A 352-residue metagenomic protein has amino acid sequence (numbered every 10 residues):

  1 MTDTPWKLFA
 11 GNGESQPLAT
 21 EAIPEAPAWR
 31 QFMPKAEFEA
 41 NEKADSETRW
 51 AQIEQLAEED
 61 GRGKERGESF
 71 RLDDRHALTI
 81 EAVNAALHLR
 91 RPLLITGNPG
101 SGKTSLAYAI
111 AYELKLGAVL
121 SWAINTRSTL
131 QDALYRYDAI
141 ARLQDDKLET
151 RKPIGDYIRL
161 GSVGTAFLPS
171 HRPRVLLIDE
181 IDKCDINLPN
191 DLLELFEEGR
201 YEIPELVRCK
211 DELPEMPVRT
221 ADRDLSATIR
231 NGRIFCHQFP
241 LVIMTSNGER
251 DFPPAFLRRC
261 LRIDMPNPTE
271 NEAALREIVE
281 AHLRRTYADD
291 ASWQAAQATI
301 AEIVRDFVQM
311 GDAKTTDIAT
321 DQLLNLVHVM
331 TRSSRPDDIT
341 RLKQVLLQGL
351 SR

Functional and structural regions predicted by a protein language model:
M1-R352: C-terminal regulatory/interaction module of P-loop NTP-utilizing enzymes
